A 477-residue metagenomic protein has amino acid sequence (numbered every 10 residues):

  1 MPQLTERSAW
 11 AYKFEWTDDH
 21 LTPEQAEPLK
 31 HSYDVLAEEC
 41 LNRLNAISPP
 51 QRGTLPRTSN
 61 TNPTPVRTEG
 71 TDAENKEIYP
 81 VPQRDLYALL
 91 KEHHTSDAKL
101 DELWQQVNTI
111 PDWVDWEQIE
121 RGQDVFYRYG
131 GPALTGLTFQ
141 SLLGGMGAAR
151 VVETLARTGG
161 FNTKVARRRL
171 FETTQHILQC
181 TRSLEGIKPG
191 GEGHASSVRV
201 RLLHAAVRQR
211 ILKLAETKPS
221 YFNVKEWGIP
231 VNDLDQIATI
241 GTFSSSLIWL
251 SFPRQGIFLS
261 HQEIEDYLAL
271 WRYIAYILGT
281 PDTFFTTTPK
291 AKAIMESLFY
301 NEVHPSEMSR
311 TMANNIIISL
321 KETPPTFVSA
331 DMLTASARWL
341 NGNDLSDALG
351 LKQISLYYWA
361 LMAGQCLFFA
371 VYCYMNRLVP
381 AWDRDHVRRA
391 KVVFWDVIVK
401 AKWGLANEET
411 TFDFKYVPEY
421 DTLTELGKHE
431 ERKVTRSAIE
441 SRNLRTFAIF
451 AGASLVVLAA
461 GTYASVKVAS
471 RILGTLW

Functional and structural regions predicted by a protein language model:
M1-W477: Mature, function-bearing regions of proteins
